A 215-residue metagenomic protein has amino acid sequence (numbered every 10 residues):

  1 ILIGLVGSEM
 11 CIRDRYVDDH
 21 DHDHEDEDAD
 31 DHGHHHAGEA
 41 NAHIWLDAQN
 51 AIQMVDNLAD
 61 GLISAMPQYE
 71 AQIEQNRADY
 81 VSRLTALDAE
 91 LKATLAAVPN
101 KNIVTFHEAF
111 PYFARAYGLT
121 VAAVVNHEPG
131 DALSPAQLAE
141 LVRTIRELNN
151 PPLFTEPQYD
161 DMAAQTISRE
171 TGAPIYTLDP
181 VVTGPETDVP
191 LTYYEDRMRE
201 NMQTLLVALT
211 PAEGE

Functional and structural regions predicted by a protein language model:
I1-G7: Positively charged, low-complexity/disordered segments
G7-E9, R13-E215: Extracytoplasmic metal-acquisition and chelation regions
